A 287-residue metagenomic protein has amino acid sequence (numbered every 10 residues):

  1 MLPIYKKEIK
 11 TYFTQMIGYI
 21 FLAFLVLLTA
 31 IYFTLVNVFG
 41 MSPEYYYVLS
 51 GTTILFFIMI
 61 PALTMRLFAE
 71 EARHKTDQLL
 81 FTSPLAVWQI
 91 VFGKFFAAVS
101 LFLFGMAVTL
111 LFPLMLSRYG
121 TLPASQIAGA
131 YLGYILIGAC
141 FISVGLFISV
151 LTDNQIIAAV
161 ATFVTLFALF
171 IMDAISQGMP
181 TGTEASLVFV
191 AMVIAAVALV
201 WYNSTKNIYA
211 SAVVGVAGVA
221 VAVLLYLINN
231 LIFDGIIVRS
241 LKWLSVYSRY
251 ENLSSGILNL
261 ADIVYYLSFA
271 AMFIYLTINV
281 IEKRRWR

Functional and structural regions predicted by a protein language model:
M1-E70, F95, L111, V200-K206 (+3 more regions): Hydrophobic alpha-helical transmembrane segments
T11, E70, T82, L114-R118 (+3 more regions): Transmembrane helix-loop junction
G18-Y19, I90, I157-A159, I263: Alpha-helical transmembrane segments and their helix-entry boundary regions
T29-V36, G40-Y46, S50-L55, A97-V164 (+1 more regions): Secretory targeting signals
V48, A128-G133, S248-A261: Short aromatic-rich membrane-water interface segments that cap or initiate transmembrane helices in multi-pass membrane
S50-I54, A130-I137, T183-I194, A212-V214 (+1 more regions): Alpha-helical transmembrane segments of polytopic membrane proteins
L67-A97: Helix-loop-helix units of permease transmembrane domains in multi-pass membrane transporters, especially ABC
Q155-N252: Transmembrane helix segments
